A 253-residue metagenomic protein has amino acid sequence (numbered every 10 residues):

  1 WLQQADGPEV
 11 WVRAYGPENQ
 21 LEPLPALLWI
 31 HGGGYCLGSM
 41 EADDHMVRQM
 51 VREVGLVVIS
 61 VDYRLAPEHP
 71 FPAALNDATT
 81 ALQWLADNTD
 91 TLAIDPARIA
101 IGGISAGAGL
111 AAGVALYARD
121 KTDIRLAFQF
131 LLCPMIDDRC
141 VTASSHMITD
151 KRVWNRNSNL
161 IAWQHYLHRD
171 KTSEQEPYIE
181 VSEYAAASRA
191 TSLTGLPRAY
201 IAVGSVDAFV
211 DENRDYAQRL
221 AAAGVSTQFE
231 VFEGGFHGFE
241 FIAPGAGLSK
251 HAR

Functional and structural regions predicted by a protein language model:
W1-R253: Alpha/beta-hydrolase superfamily serine-hydrolase fold, recognizing
